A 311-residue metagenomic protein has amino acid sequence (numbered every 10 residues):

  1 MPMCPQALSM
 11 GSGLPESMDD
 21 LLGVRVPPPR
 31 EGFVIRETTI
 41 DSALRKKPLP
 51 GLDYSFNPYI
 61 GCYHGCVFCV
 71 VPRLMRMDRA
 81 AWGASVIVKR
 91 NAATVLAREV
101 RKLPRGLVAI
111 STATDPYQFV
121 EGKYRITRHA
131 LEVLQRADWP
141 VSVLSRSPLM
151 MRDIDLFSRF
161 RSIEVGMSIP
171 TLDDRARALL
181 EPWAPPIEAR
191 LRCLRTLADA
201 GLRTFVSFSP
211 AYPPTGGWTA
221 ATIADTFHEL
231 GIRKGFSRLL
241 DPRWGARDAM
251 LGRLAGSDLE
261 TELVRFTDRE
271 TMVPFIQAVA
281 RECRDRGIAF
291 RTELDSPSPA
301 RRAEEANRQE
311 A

Functional and structural regions predicted by a protein language model:
M1-T39, R45-K46, W218-A311: Auxiliary Fe-S-binding modules of radical SAM enzymes
L21-E164, L172-R175, I187, L191: Conserved Radical SAM active-site core
Y54, V108, V141, V165-M167 (+3 more regions): Hydrophobic faces of well-ordered beta-strands that scaffold small-molecule active sites in alpha/beta enzyme cores
A113-D115, R146-P148, S168-L172, S209-A211 (+2 more regions): Active-site beta-loop-alpha junctions enriched in small/polar residues
V120-K123, A178-P182, G217-W218: Short, solvent-exposed loop/turn segments at secondary-structure boundaries
Q135, S158, L194-G201, A280-R284: Surface-exposed amphipathic alpha-helices with a cationic face
W183, R195-G217: Conserved strand-turn element in the central/C-terminal portion of the radical SAM core barrel that lines
